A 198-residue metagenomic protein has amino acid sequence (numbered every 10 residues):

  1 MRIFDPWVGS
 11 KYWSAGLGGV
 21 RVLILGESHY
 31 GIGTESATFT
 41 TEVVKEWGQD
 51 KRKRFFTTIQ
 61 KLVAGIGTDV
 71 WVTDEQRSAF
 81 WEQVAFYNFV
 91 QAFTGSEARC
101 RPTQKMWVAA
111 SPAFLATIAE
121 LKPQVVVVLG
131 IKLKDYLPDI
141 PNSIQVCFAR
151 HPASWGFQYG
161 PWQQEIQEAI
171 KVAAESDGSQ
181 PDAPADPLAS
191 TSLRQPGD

Functional and structural regions predicted by a protein language model:
M1-V125: A polyanion-binding, active-site-adjacent surface
H29, V90, K132-L133, A153: Catalytic metal-binding/acid-base residues of hydrolase active sites
E97-L115, L133-D198: C-terminal capping/extension of enzyme domains
P123, I131-K134: An amphipathic alpha-helical core segment
